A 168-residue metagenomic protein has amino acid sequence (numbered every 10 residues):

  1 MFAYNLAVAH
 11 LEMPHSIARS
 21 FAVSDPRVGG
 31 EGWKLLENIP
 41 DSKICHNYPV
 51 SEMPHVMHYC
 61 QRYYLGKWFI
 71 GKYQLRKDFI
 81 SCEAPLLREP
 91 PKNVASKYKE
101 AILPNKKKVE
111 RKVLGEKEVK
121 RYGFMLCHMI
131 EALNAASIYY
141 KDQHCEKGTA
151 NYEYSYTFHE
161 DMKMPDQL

Functional and structural regions predicted by a protein language model:
M1, M13, M53, M57 (+3 more regions): Detector for methionine-enriched segments
M1-H55: Catalytic core and acceptor-binding pocket of nucleotide-sugar-dependent glycosyltransferases
A18, D25-R27, K67, Q143 (+2 more regions): Generic marker of "main functional regions" within proteins
G32-L35, F69, L126, N151: Polar low-complexity intrinsically disordered regions enriched in Ser/Thr and small residues
K34-K92: Polybasic, proline/glycine-rich intrinsically disordered low-complexity segments
D78-L168: Juxtamembrane luminal stem/stalk of type II transmembrane Golgi/ER carbohydrate-processing enzymes
